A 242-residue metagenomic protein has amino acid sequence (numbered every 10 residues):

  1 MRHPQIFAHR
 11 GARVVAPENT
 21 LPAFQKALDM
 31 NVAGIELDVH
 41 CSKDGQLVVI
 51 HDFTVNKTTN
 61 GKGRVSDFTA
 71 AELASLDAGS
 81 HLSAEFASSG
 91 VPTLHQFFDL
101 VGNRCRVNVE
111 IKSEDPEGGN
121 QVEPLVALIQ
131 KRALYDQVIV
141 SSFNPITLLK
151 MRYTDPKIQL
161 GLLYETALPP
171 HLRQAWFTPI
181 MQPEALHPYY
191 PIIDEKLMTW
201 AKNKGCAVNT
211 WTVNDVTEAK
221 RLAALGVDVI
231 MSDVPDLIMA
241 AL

Functional and structural regions predicted by a protein language model:
M1-L242: Phosphate-group recognition and catalysis centered on beta-loop-alpha active-site segments
